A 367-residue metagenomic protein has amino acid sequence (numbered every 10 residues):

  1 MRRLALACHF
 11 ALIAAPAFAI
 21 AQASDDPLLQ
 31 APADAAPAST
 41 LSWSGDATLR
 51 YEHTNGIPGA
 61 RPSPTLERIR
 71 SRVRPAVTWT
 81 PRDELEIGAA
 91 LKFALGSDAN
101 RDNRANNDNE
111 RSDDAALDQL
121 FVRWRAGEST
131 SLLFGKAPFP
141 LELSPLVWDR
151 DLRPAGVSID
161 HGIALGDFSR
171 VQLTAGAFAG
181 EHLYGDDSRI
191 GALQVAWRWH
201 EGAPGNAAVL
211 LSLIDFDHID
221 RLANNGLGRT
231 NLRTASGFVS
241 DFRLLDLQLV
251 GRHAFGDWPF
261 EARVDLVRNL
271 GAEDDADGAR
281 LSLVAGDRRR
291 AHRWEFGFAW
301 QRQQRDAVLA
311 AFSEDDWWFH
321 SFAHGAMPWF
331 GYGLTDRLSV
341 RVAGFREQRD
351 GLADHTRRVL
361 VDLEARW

Functional and structural regions predicted by a protein language model:
M1-L4: Positively charged n-region of N-terminal signal peptides that target proteins for export
A7-A17: Bacterial N-terminal signal peptides
I20-L132, H161-V171, H200-A203, W329-E347 (+1 more regions): Beta-barrel outer-membrane channel/assembly domains of diderm bacteria
D46, R68-R72, D114-Q119, P154-G156 (+5 more regions): Transmembrane beta-barrel architecture of outer-membrane proteins
G56-R61, D102-A105, L141-E142, A177 (+2 more regions): Extracytoplasmic loops and strand-loop junctions of Gram-negative outer membrane beta-barrel proteins
R61-T65, R104-E110, D149-P154, G191 (+3 more regions): Flexible, surface-exposed loop regions and adjacent strand-edge segments of Gram-negative outer-membrane beta-barrel
N106-N109, S212, L222-G237, E295-G331: Outer membrane beta-barrel transmembrane domains
A126-L132, P140, S144-R293, W300 (+2 more regions): Signature for the C-terminal beta-barrel architecture of outer-membrane proteins
